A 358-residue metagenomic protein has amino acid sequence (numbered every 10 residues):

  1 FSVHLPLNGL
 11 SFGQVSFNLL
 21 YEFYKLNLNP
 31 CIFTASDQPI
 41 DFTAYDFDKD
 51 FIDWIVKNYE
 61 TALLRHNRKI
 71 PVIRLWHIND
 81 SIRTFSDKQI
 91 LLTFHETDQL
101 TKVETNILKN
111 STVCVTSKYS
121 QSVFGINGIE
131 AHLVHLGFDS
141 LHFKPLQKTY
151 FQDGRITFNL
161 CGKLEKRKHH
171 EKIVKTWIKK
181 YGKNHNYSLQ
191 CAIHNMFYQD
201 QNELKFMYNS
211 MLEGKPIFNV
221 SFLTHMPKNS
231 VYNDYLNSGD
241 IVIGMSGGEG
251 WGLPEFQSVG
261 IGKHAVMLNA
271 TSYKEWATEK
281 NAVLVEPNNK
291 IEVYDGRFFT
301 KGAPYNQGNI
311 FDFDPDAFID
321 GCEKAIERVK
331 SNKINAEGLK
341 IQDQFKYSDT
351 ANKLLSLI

Functional and structural regions predicted by a protein language model:
F1-I70: N-terminal pre-catalytic "stem/leader" segment of glycosyltransferase-like enzymes
P39-N127, V231: Extended catalytic core of nucleotide-activated donor transferases of GT-like folds
K102-V103, F138-R155: Acidic anion/phosphate-binding donor-loop and adjacent secondary structure in glycosyltransferase catalytic cores
F151-K168, V174-W177, L189-C191: Conserved donor-binding/catalytic core segment of Leloir-type glycosyltransferases
Q201-S230: Nucleotide-activated donor-binding/catalytic signature segment of Leloir-type glycosyltransferases, i.e., the conserved
G247: Aromatic "clamp/platform" in nucleotide-sugar-dependent glycosyltransferases that forms part of the donor/acceptor
H264-M267, V283-V285: Short hydrophobic beta-strand element within catalytic cores of glycosyltransferases and related nucleotide-activated
N309-D320, E327-S356: A charged, aromatic-enriched C-terminal amphipathic alpha-helix characteristic of glycosyltransferases across folds
